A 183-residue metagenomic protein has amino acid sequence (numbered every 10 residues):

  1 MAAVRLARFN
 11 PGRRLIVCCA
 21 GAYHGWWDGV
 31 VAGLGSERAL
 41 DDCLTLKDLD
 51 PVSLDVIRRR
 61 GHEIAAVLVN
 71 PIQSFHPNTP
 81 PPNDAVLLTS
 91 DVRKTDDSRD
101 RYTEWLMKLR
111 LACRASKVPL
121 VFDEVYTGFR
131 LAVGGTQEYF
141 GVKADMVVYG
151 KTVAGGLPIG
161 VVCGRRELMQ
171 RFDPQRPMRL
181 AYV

Functional and structural regions predicted by a protein language model:
A2-V183: Conserved N-terminal phosphate-binding loop of PLP-dependent enzymes in the Aspartate aminotransferase
